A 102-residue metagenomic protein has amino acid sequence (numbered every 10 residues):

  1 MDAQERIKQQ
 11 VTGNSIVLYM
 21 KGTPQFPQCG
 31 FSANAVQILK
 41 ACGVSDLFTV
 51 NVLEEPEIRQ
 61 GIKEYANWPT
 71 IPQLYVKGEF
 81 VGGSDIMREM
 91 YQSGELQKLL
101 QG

Functional and structural regions predicted by a protein language model:
M1-K8: Flexible, polar/low-complexity N-terminal or interdomain linker segments that lie immediately upstream of folded
E5, R59-E64: TIR-domain catalytic/interaction hotspot
Q9-D46: Local sequence-structure signature of Cys/Sec-based thiol-disulfide redox active-site neighborhoods
L18, K63-E64, V76: Catalytic cysteine-centered active loop of the rhodanese-like fold, especially the PTP/DSP P-loop
V44-R59, P69: Thiol-based oxidoreductase modules, predominantly thioredoxin-like and allied folds used for disulfide exchange
E64-T70: Thiol/disulfide oxidoreductase modules built on the thioredoxin-like
V76-G102: Non-catalytic, surface beta->alpha helical segment in thiol-disulfide oxidoreductase systems
